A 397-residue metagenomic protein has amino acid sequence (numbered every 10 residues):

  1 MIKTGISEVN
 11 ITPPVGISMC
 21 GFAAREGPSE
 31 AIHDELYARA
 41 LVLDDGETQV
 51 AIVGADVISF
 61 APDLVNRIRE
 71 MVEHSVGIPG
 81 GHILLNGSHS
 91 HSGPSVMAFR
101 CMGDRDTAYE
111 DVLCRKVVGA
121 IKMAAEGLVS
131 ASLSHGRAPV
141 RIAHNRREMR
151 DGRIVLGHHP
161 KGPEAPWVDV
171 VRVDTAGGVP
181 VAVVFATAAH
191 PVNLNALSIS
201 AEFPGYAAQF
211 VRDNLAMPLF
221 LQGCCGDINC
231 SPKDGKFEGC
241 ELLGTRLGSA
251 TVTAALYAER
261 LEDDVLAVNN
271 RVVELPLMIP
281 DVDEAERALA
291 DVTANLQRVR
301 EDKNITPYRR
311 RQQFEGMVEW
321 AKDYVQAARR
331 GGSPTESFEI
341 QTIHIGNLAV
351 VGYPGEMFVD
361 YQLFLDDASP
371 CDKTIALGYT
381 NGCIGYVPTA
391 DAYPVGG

Functional and structural regions predicted by a protein language model:
M1-N86, S90-L242, A255, E262-G397: Conserved beta-alpha junction segments in alpha/beta enzyme cores
L247: Anionic-ligand-binding alpha/beta catalytic cores of soluble enzymes and soluble regulatory domains that recognize
